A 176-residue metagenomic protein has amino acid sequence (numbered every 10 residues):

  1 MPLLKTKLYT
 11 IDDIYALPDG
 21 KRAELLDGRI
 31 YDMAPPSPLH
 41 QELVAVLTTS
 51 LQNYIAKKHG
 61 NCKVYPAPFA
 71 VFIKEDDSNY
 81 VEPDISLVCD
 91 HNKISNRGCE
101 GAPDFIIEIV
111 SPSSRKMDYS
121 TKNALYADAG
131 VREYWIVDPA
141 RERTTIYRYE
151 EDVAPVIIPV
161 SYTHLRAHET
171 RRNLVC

Functional and structural regions predicted by a protein language model:
M1-F105, I109-A129, E133, V137-Y162: Gly/Pro/Ser/Thr-rich low-complexity, intrinsically disordered segments predominantly at protein N-termini
T163-T170: Conserved small/polar residues in nucleotide/adenosyl-binding loops
V175-C176: Hydrophobic alpha-helical segments, chiefly the membrane-spanning helices and signal/signal-anchor peptides
